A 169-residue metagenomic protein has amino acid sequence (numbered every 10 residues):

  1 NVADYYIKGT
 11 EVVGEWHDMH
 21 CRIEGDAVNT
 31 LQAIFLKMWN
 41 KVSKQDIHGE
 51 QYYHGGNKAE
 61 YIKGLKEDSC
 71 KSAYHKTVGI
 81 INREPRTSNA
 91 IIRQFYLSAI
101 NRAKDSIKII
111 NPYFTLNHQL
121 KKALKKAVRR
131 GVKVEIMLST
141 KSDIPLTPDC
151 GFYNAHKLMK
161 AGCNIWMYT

Functional and structural regions predicted by a protein language model:
N1-T169: Charged, low-complexity intrinsically disordered terminal segments
